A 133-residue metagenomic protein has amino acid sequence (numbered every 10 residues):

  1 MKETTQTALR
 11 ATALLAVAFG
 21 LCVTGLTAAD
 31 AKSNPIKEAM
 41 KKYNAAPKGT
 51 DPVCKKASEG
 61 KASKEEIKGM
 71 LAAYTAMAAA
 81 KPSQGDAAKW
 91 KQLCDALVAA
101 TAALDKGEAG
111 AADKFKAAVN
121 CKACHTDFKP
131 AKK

Functional and structural regions predicted by a protein language model:
K2-L15: Bacterial N-terminal signal peptides that target proteins for export
T4, V17-A18, S63, A99: General structural signal for secondary-structure boundaries
A13, G20, A31-K32: N-terminal leader/capping segments at the start of a protein or of a new domain
A18-T27: C-terminal segment of classical bacterial N-terminal signal peptides
A29-K133: Sequence context surrounding c-type heme c attachment/ligation sites in exported
